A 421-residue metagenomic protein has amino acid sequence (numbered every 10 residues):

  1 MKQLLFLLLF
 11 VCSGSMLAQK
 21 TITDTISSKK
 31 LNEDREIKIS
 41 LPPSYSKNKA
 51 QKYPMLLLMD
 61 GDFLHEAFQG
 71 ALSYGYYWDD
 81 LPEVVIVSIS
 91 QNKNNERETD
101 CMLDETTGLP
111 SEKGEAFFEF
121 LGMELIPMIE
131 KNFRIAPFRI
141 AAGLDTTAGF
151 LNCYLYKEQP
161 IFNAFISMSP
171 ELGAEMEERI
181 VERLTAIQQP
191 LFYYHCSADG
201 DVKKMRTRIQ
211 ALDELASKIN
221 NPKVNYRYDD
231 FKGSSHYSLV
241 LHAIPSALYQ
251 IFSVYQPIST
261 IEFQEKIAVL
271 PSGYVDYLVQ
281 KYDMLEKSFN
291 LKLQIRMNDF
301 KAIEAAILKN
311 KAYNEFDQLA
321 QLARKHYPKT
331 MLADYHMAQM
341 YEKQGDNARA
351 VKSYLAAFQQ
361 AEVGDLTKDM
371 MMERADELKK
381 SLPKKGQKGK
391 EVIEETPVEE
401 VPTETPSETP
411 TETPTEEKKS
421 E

Functional and structural regions predicted by a protein language model:
M1-T21, T405-E421: Bacterial Sec-dependent N-terminal signal peptides
L5-F6, F10, D24, I135 (+1 more regions): A residue-level detector for conformationally permissive "hinge/kink" positions
Q19-Q344, V351-G389: Non-catalytic cap/lid and distal C-terminal segments of serine-dependent acyl enzymes
V84, E394-P397, P414-E421: Intrinsically disordered low-complexity regions specifically enriched for long asparagine
G386-T403, S407: Intrinsically disordered, low-complexity, charge-biased linker/tail regions
